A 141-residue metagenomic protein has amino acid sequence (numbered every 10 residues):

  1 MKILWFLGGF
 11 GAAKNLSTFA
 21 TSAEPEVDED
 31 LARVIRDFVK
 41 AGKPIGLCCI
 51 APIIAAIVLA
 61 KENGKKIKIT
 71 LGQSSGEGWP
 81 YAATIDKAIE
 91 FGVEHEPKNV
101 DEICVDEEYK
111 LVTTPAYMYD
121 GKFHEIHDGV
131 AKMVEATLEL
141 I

Functional and structural regions predicted by a protein language model:
M1-G46, I50-I141: Active-site-adjacent pocket-lining segments in enzyme domains
